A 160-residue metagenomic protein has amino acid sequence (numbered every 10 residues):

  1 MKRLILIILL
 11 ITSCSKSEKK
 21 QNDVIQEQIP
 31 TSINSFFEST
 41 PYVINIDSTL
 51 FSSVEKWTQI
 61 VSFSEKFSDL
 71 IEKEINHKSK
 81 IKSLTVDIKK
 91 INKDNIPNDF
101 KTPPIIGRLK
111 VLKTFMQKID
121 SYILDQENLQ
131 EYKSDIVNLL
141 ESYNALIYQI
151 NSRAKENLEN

Functional and structural regions predicted by a protein language model:
M1-I25: Bacterial Sec-dependent N-terminal signal peptides
K2-I5, E27-Q28, I33, S48-V54 (+3 more regions): Residue-level signal for the start and early helices of compact helical domains
K16-S79: Immediate post-signal-peptide N-terminus of mature secreted/exported proteins
S53-N160: Intrinsically disordered, glycine/charged-rich N-terminal periplasmic/extracytoplasmic linker segments that lie
